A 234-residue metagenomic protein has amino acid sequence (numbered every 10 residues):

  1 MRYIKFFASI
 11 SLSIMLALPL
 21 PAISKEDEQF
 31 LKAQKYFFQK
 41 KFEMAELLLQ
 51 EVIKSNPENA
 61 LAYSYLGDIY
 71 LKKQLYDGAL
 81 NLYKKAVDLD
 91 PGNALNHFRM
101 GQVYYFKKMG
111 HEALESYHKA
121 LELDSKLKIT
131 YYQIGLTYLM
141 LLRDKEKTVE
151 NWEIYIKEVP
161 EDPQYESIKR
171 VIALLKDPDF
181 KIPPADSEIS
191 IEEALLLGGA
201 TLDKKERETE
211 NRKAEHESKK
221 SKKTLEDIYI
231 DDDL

Functional and structural regions predicted by a protein language model:
K25-L61, Y65-D68, K72-L75: Alpha-helical segment of the N-proximal tetratricopeptide repeat
Q34, D68, Q102, L136-T137: Residue-level recognition of tetratricopeptide repeat
F38-L48, K72-K85, F106-K119, L141-N151: Structural signature of tandem alpha-helical TPR/SEL1-like repeats, specifically the intra-repeat loop/turn
A62, N96, T130, Y165-I168: TPR alpha-solenoid repeat register
Y65, R99, Q133-I134, I168-V171: Canonical tetratricopeptide repeat
V149, I154-L234: Terminal, low-structured helical/coil segments at or just beyond the last alpha-helical repeat
